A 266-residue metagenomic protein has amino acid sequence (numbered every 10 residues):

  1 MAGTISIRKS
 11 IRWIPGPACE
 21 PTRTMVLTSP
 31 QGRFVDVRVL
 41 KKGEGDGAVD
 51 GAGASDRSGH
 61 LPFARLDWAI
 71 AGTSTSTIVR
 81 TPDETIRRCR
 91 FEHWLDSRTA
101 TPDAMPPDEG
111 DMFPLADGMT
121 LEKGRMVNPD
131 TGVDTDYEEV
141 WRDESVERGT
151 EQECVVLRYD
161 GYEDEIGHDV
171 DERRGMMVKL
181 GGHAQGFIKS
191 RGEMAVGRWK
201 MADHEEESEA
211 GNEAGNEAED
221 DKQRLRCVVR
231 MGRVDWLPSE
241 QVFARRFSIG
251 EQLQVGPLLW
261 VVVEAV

Functional and structural regions predicted by a protein language model:
M1-A69, V79-V266: Lipid interaction determinants
